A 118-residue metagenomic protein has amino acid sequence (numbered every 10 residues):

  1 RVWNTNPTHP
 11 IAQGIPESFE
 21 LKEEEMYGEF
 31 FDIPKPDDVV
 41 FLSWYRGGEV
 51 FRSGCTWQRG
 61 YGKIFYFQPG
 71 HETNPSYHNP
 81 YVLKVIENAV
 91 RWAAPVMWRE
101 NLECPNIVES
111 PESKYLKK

Functional and structural regions predicted by a protein language model:
R1-Y61: Catalytic beta-strand/loop cores that center a nucleophilic Ser/Cys/Thr and support acyl-enzyme chemistry
G48-R52, Q58-K118: Extracellular ligand-binding/catalytic regions of CAZymes and related secreted enzymes and adhesion modules
